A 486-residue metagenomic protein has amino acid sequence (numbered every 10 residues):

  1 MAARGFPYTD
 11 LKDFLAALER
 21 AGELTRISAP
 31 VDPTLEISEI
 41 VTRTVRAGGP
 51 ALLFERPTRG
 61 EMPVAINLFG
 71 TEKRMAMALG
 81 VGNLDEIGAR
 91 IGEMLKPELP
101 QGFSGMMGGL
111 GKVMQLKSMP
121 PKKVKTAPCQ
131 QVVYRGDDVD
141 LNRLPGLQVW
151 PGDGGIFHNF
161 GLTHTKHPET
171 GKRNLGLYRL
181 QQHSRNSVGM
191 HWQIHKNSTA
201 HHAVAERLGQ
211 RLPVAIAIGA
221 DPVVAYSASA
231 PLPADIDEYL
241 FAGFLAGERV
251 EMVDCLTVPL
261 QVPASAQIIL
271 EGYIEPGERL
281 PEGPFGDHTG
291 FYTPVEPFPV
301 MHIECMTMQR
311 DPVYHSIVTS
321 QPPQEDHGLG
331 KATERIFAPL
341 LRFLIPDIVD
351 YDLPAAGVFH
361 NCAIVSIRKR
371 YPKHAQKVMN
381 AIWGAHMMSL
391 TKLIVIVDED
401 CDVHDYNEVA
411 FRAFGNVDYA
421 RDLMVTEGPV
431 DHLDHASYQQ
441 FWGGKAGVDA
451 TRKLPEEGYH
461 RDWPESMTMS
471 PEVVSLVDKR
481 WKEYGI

Functional and structural regions predicted by a protein language model:
M1-F285, T289-V300, E304-I486: Extended, highly charged
